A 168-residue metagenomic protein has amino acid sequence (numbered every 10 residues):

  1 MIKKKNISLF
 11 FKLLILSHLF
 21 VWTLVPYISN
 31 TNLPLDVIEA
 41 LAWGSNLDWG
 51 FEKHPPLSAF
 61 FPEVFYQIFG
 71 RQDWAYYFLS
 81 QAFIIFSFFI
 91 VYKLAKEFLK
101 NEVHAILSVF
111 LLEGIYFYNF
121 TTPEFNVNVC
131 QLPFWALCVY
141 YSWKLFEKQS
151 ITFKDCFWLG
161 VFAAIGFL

Functional and structural regions predicted by a protein language model:
M1-W22, F153: Start-transfer (signal-anchor) and selected internal transmembrane alpha helices of multi-pass inner/ER membrane
S17-H18, A105-E113, A163, F167: Short helix- or helix-capping micro-motifs that position conserved polar/aromatic residues at function-defining sites
V25-A40, G50-V64, G70-A75: Extracytoplasmic catalytic/substrate-binding loops of multi-pass membrane glycan-assembly enzymes
N46, D155-L168: Membrane-interface alpha helices of multi-pass inner-membrane proteins
P62-Y66, L79-I90, I115, Q131-F134: Transmembrane alpha-helices of multi-pass, membrane-embedded glycan-processing enzymes that use lipid-linked
V91-G114, L132-P133: Transmembrane-helix signature of polytopic, membrane-embedded enzymes that assemble or transfer cell-envelope glycans
L99, C138-W158: Membrane-interface transmembrane helices that cradle and orient dolichyl/undecaprenyl
F120-C130: Short acidic/glycine- and proline-prone juxtamembrane loop motifs at membrane-interface regions of multi-pass membrane
